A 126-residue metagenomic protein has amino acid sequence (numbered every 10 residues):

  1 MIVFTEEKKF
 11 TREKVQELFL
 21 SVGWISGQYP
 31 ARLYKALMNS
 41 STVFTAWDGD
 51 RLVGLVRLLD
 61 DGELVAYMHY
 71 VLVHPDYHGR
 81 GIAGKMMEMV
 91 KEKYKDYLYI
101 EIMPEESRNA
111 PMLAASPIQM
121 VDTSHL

Functional and structural regions predicted by a protein language model:
M1-Q28, S124: Short amphipathic alpha-helix that is part of the acyltransferase structural core
Y34, M38-V56: Conserved beta-hairpin
L58-M68, H78: A conserved beta-turn-beta hairpin within the catalytic core of GNAT-like acetyltransferases that forms part
V71-V73, E106: Hydrophobic adenine-recognition pocket in adenosine-nucleotide-binding enzymes
V73, G79-E92: Conserved acetyl-CoA-binding loop-helix of GNAT-fold acetyltransferases
E92-E105: Conserved GNAT acetyl-CoA-binding A-motif
S116-L126: Active-site/acyl-donor-binding loops of N-acyltransferases
